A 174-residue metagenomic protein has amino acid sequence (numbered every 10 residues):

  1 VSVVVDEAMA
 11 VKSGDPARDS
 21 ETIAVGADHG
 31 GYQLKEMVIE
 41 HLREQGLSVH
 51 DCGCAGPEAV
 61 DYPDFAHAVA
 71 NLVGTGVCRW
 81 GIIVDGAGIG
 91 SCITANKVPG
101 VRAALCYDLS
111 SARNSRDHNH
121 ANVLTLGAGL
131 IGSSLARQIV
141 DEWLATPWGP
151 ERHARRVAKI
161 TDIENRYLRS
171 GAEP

Functional and structural regions predicted by a protein language model:
S2-S20, A24-Q33, L109-P174: C-terminal binding/interaction regions
A24-E44, V49: Glycine-rich phosphate/diphosphate-binding loop of Rossmann-like nucleotide-binding domains
Q45, V98-P99, N119: Short, structured coil segments at secondary-structure junctions
S48-A59: A short beta-strand-loop structural module common to alpha/beta enzyme folds
V49, V101-D108: Short hydrophobic/aromatic-enriched beta-strand-loop microsegments
F65-I83: Short, structured active-site "lid" loops
G76, I83-V101: Compact, glycine-rich, soluble single-domain proteins
